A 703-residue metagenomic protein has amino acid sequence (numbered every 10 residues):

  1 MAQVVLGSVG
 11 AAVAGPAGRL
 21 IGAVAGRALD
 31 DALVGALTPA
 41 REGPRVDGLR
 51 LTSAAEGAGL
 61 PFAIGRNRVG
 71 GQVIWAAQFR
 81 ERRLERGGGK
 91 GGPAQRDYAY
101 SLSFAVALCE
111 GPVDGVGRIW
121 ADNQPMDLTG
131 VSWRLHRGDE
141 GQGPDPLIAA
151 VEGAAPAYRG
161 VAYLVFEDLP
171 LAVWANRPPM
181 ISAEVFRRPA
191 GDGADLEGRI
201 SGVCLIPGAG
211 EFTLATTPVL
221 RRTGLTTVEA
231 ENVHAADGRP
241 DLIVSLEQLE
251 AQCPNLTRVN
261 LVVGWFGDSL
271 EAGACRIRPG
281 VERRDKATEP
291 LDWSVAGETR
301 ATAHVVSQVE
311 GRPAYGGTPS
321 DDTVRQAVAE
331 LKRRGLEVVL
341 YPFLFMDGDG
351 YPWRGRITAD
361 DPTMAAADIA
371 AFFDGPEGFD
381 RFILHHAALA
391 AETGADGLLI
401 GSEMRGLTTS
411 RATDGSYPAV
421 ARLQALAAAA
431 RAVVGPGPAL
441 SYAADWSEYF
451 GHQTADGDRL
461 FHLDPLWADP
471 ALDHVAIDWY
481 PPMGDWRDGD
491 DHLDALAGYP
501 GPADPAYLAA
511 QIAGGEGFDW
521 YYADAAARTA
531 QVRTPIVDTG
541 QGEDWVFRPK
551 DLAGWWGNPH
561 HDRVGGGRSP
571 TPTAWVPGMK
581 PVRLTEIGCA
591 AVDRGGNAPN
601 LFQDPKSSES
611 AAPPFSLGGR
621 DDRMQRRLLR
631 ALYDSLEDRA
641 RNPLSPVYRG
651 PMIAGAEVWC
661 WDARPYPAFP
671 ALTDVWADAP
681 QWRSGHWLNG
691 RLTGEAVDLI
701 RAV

Functional and structural regions predicted by a protein language model:
A2-V4, A12, P16, L20-F212 (+1 more regions): Polar, S/T/G-rich
E56-G65, G70-K90, Y98, S569-R626: Flexible, acidic glycine-rich loops studded with aromatic residues
A94-P112, V185, T226-P254, Q308-V324 (+3 more regions): Short linear interaction motifs
G191-D192, F372-D396, S402-M404, T408-F602: Noncatalytic carbohydrate-binding groove/subsite architecture in carbohydrate-active enzymes
S201-R222, T257-A412, P436-W446, W661-D674: Substrate-binding cleft and catalytic face of glycoside hydrolase catalytic domains, especially the flexible beta-alpha
T217-N232, G273-Y315, I357-D374, D490-W545 (+1 more regions): A solvent-exposed, charged loop/short amphipathic helix patch at secondary-structure junctions
A235-L246, G317-R325, P376-L384, Y417-A428 (+3 more regions): Well-ordered, non-membrane alpha-helical segments in soluble/globular domains
R594-V703: Aromatic-rich peripheral "rim/lid" segments of glycoside hydrolase catalytic domains that contact and position glycan
